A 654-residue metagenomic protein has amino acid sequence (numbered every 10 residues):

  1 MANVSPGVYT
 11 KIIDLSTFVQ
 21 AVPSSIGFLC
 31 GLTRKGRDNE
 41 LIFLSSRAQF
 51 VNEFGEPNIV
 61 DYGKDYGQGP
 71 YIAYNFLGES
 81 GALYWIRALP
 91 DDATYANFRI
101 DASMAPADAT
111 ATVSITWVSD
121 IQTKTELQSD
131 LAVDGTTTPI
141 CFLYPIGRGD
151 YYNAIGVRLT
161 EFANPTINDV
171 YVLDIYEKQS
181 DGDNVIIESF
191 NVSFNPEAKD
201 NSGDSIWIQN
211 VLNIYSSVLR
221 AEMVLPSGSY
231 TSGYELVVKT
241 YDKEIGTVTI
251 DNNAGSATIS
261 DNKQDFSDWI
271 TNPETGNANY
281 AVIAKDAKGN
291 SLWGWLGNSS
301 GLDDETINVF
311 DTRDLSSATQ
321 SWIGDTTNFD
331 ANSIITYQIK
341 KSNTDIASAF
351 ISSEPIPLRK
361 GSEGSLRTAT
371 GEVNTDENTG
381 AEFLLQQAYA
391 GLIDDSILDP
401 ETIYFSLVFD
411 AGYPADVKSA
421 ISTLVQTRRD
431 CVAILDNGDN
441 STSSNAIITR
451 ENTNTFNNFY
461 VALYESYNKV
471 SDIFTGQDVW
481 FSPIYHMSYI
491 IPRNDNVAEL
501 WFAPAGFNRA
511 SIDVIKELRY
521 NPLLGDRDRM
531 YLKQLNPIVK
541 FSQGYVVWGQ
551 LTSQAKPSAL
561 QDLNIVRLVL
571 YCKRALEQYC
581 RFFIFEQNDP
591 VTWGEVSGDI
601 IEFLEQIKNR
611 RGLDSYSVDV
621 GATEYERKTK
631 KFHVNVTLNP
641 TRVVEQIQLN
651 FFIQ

Functional and structural regions predicted by a protein language model:
M1-A105, I146, N277, G289 (+2 more regions): Structured, hydrophobic secondary-structure cores that serve as assembly/anchoring elements
M1-T249: Extended assembly-interface regions of large multimeric machines
S129, G135-T137, K243-Q320: Autoprocessing Asn-cyclization modules and mimics
C141, Y171, Y280, G294 (+2 more regions): Residue-level detector of short, conserved catalytic/binding motifs and their immediate flanks
L143, L173-I175, L236, G255-D261 (+4 more regions): Generic recognition of long tandem-repeat/solenoid scaffolds
W207-E244, Q338-I397, A415: Recognizes the extracellular SEMA beta-propeller fold with strongest preference for semaphorin/plexin SEMA domains
S316-S342: Surface-exposed interaction regions enriched in Ser/Thr/Asp/Glu that occur as long low-complexity tracts or repetitive
